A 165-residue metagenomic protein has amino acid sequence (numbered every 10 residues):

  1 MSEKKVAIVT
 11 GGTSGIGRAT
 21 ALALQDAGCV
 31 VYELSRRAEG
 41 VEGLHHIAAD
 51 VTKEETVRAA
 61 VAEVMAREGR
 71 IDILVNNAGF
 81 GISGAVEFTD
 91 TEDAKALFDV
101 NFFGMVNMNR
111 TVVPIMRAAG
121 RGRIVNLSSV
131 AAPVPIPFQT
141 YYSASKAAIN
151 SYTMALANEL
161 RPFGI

Functional and structural regions predicted by a protein language model:
T13-S14: Conserved glycine-rich cofactor-binding loop
A27-E42: Conserved glycine-rich Rossmann-like NAD(P)H-binding loop of the short-chain dehydrogenase/reductase
A49-A59, T91: The beta1-alpha1 cofactor-binding region of Rossmann-like NAD(H)/NADP(H)-dependent oxidoreductases
A85-V86, D90-K95: Substrate-binding pocket helix/loop in short-chain dehydrogenase/reductase
E87, I136-T140: Active-site loop immediately N-terminal to the catalytic Tyr-X3-Lys motif of short-chain dehydrogenase/reductase
N109, S145: Active-site helix of classical SDR
S129: Residue(s) in the substrate-gating loop at a strand-loop-helix junction that position the organic substrate next
